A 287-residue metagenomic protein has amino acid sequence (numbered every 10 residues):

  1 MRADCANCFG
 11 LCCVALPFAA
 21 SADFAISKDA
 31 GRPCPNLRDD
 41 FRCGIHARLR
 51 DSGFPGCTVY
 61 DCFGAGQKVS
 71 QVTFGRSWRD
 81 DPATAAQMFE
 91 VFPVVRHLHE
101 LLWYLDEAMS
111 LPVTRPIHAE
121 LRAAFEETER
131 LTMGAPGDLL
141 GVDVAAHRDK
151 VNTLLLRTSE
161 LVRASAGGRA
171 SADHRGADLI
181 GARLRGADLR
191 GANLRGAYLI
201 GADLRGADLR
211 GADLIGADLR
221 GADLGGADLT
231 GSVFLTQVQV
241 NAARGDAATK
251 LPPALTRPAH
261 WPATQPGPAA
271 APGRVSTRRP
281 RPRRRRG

Functional and structural regions predicted by a protein language model:
M1-A119, A123-V142, H147-K150, L154-S165: Hydrophobic scaffolds flanking metal-cofactor catalytic centers in soluble metalloenzymes
L156, A164-R286: Tandem repeat scaffolds
